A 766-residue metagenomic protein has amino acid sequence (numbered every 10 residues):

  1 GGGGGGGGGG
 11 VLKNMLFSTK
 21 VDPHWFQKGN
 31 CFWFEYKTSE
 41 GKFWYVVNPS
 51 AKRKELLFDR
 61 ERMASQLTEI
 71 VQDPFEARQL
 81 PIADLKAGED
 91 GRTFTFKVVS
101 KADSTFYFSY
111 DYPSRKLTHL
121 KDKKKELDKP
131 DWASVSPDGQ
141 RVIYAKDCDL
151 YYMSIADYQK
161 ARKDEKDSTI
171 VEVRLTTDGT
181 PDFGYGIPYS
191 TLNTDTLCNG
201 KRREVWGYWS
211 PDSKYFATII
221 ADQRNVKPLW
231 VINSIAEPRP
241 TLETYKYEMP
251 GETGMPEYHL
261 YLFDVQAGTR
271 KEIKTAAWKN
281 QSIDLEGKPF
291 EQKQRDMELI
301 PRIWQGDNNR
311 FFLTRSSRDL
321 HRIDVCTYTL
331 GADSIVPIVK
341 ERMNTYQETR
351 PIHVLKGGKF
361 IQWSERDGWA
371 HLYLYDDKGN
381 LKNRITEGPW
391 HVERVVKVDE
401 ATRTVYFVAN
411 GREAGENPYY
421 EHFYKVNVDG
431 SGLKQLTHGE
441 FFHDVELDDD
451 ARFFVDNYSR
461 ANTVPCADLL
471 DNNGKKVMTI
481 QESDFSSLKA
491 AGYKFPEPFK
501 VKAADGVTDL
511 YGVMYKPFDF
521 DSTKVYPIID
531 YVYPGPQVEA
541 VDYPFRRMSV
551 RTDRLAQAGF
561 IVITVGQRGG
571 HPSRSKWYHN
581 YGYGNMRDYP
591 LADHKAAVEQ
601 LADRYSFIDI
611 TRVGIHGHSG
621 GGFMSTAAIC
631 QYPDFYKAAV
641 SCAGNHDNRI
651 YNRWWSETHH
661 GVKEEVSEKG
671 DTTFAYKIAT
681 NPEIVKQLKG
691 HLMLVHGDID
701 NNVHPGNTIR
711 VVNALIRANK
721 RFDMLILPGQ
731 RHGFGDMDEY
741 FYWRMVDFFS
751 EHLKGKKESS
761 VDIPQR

Functional and structural regions predicted by a protein language model:
G1-P465, L469-L470, Y493, S759 (+1 more regions): Beta-propeller folds
P23, G29, P228, I300 (+1 more regions): Serine-hydrolase catalytic core recognition
